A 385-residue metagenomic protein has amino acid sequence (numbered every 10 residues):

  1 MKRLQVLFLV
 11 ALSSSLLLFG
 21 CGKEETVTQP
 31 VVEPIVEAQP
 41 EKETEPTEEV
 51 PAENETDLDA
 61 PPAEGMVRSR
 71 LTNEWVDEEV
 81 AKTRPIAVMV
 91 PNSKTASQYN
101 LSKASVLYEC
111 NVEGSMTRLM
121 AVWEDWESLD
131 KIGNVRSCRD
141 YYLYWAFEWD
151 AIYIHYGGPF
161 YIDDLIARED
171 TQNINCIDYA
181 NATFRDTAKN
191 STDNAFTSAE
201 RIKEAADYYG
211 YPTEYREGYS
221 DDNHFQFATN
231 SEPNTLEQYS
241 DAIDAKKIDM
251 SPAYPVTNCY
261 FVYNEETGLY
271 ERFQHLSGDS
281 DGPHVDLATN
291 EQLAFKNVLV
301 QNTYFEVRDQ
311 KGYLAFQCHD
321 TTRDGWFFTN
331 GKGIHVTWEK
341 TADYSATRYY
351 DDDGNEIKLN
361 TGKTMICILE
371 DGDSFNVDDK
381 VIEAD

Functional and structural regions predicted by a protein language model:
M1-F8: Bacterial N-terminal signal peptides that target proteins for export
A11-S14: Repetitive helical segments and hydrophobic/amphipathic motifs
L17-G20: C-terminal motif of bacterial Sec signal peptides marking the signal peptidase cleavage site
G22-E24: Bacterial signal peptide processing site
T28-T56: Low-complexity, Pro/Thr/Ser/Glu-rich flexible segments characteristic of extracytoplasmic/periplasmic regions
P30, P51-Y108, E113-D385: A surface/extracellular/periplasmic glyco- and lipid-processing/surface-interacting theme
